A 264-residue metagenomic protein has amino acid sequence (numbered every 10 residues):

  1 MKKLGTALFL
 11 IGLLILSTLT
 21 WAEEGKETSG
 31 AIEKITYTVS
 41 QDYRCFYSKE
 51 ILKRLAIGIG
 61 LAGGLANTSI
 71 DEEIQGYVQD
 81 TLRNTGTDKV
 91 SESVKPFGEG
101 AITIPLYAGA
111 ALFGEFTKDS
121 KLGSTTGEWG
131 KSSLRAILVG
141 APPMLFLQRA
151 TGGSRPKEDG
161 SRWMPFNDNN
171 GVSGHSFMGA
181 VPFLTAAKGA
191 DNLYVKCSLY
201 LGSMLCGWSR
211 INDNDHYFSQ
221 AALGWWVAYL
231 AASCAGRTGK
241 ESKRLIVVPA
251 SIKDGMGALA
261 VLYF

Functional and structural regions predicted by a protein language model:
K3-L55, V90-P105, F113-F264: Replace "edges of transmembrane helices
D42, D71-Q75, D88: Acidic side chains
L55, G76-Q79: Membrane-proximal stem/loop segments at transmembrane-domain junctions that anchor or position
L61-E72: Alpha-helical transmembrane segments of multi-pass membrane proteins
V78-S91: Perimembrane loop-to-helix junctions flanking transmembrane segments
